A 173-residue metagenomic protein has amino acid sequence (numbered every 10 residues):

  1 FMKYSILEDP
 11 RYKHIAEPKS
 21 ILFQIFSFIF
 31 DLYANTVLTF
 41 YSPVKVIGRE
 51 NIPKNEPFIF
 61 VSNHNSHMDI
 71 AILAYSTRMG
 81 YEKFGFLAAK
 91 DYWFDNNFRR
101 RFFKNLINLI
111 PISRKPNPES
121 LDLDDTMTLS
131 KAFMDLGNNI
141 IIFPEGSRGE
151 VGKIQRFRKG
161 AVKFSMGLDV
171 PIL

Functional and structural regions predicted by a protein language model:
K3-I47, N96-L106: A transmembrane-helix-recognition feature enriched in membrane-embedded lipid enzymes and envelope glyco-/phospholipid
F40-L173: Soluble catalytic domains of membrane acyltransferases
